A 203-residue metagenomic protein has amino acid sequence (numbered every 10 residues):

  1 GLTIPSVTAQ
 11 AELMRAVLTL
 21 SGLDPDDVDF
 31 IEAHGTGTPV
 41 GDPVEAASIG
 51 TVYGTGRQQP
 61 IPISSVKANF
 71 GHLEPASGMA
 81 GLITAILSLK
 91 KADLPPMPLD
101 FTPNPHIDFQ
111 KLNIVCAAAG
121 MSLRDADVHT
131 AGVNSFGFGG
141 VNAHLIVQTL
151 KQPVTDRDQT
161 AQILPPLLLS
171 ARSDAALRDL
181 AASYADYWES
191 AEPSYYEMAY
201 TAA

Functional and structural regions predicted by a protein language model:
G1-L169, A175, D179, S190 (+1 more regions): Condensing-enzyme catalytic core of the thiolase-fold
S183-Y187: Conserved short hydrophobic interaction patches
